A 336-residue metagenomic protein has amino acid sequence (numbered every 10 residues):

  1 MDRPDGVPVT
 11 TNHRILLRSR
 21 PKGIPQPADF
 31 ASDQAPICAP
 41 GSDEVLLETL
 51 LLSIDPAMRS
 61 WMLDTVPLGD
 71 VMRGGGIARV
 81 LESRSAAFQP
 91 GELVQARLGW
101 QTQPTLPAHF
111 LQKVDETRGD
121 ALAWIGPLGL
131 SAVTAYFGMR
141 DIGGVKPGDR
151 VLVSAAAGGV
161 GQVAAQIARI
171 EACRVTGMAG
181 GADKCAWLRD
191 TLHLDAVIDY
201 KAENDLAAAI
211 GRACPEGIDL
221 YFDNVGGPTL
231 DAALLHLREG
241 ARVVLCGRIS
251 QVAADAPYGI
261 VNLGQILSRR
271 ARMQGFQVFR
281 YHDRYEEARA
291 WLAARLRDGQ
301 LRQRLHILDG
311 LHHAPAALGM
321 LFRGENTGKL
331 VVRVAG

Functional and structural regions predicted by a protein language model:
D2-T10, H282-G336: C-terminal hydrophobic helical "lid"/dimerization subdomain of Rossmann-like NAD(P)H-dependent oxidoreductases
P36-I54, S60-W100: Glycine-rich beta-strand-centered segment in the early N-terminal region that forms part of a ligand/cofactor-binding
G75-I77, P90-A155, Q300: NAD(P)H dinucleotide-binding glycine-rich loop of Rossmann-like/cofactor-binding domains, especially the beta1-alpha1
S131, G159-V160, P228-T229: Hydrophobic/small residue at the entry helix of a nucleotide-binding pocket
A155-A156, V225: NAD(P)H cofactor-binding loop motif with strongest signal on the N-terminal glycine-rich segment
A157, A165: N-terminal Rossmann NAD(P)H-binding glycine-rich loop of SDR-like oxidoreductase domains
R169-A232, D255, F279: Adenosine-nucleotide cofactor-binding segment
P228-L301, I307, A335-G336: Glycine-rich phosphate-binding loop and adjacent beta-alpha segment of Rossmann(oid) nucleotide-cofactor-binding
